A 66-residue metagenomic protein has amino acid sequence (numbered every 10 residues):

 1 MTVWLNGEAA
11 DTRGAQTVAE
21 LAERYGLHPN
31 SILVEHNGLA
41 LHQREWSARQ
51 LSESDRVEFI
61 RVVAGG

Functional and structural regions predicted by a protein language model:
M1-G65: Ubiquitin-like/PB1-type beta-grasp interaction modules and other compact soluble beta-rich domains
